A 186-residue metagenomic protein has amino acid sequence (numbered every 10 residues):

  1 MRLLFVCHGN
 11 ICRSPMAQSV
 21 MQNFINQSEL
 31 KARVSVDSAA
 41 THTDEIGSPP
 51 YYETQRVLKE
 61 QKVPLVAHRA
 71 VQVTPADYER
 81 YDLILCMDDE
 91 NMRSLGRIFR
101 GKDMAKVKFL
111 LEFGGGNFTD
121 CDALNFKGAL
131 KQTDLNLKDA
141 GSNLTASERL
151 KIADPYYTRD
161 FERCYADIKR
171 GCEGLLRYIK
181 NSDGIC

Functional and structural regions predicted by a protein language model:
M1-R80, R177-C186: Conserved active-site segments centered on acidic
L83, L95-C186: Phosphate-binding/catalytic loops
C86-M87: Short beta-strand scaffold positions
N91-M92: Alpha-helix capping/helix-boundary segments
